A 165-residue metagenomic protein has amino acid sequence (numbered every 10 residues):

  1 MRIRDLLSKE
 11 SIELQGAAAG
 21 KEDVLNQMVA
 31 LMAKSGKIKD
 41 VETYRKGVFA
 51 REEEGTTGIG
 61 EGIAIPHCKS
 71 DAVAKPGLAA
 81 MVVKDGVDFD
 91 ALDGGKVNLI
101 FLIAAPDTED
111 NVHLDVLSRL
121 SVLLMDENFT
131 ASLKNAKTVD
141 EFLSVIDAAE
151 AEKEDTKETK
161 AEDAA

Functional and structural regions predicted by a protein language model:
M1-A165: Cytosolic covalent-transfer regions centered on His/Cys nucleophiles that carry phosphoryl or persulfide groups
